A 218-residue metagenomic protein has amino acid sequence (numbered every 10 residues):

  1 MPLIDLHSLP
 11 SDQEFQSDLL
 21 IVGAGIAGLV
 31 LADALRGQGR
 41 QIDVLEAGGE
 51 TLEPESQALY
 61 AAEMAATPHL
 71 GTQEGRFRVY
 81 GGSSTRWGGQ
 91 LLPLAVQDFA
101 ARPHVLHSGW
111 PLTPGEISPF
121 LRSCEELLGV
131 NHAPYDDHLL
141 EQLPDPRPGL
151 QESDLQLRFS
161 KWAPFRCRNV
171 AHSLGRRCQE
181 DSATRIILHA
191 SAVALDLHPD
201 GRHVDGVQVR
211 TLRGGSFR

Functional and structural regions predicted by a protein language model:
M1-L19, G37-Q38: Extreme N-terminal leader/targeting segments of oxidoreductases
S17-V44: N-terminal Rossmann-like FAD-binding beta1-loop-alpha1 element of flavoenzymes
L19-I21, F77-R78, S84, T184 (+1 more regions): Short glycine- and Lys/Arg-enriched binding-loop motifs that mark or flank ligand-binding interfaces
Q38-Q41, S83, S182: Loop/turn elements at helix/coil->beta-strand transitions in domains of secreted/extracellular proteins
A47-G49: Active-site loop/turn elements of alpha/beta-hydrolase fold enzymes, especially the short glycine-/histidine-rich
L52-P54: Conserved protein kinase catalytic core
A61-D137: Redox-cofactor-proximal catalytic regions of oxidoreductases
P103-L106, W110-R213: Conserved redox-cofactor binding core of oxidoreductases
